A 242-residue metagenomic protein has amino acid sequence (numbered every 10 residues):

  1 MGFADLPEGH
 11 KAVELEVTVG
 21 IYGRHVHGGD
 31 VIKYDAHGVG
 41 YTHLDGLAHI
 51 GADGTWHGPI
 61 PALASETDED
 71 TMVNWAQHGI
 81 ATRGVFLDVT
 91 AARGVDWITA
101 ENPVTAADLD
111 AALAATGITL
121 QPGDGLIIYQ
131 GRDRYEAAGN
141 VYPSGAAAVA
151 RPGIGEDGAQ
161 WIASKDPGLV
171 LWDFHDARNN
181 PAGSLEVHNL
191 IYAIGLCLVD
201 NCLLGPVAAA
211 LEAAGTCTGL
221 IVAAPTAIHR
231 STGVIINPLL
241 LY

Functional and structural regions predicted by a protein language model:
M1-Y242: Active-/binding-site microenvironments in catalytic and ligand-binding cores
